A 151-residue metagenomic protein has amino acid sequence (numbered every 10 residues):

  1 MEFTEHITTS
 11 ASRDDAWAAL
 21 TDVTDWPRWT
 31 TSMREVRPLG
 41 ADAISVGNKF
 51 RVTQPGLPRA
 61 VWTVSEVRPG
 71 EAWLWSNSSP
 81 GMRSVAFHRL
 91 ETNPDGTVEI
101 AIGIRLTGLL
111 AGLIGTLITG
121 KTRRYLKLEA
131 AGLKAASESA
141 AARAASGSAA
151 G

Functional and structural regions predicted by a protein language model:
M1-D42, G151: Hydrophobic ligand-binding cavity/cleft-lining segments
H6, T63, V85-R89: Short, surface-exposed charged micro-motifs
S10, W29, P55, V67-R68 (+1 more regions): A short, compositionally biased micro-patch
A18-R28, T119, A131, A135-E138: Short, intrinsically disordered, mixed-charge
S32, A60, G96: Residue-level signal for beta-strand positions within conserved beta-sheet cores that form or flank
R37-M82, E99, A131-G151: Glycine-rich portal/gate segments that line the openings of hydrophobic small-molecule binding cavities
S76-L128, L133-A135, A144: Beta-strand/loop substructures that line and gate deep hydrophobic ligand-binding cavities in soluble
